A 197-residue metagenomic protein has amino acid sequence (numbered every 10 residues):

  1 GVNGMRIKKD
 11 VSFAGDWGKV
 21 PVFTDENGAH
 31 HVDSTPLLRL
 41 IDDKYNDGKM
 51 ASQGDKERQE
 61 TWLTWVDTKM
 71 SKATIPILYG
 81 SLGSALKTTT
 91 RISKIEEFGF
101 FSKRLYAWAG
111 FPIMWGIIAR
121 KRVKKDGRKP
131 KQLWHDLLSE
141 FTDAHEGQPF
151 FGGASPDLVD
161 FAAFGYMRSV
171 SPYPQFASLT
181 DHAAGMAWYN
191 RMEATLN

Functional and structural regions predicted by a protein language model:
G1-F101: GST-like domain detector, emphasizing the conserved glutathione-binding G-site in the N-terminal thioredoxin-like
W17, W62-W65, W108, W115 (+2 more regions): A residue-identity detector for tryptophan
L38, D42, E60-L63, D67 (+4 more regions): Non-transmembrane alpha-helical segments in soluble domains of secreted/periplasmic/extracellular proteins
A51-S52, S178-L179, Y189-N190: Short, surface-exposed, polar/charged, turn-prone segments marking secondary-structure boundaries
S71-A184: GST-like fold's C-terminal all-alpha helical module
G185-N197: C-terminal active-site "lid" helix and adjoining low-complexity regulatory extension at the edge of ATP-using catalytic
